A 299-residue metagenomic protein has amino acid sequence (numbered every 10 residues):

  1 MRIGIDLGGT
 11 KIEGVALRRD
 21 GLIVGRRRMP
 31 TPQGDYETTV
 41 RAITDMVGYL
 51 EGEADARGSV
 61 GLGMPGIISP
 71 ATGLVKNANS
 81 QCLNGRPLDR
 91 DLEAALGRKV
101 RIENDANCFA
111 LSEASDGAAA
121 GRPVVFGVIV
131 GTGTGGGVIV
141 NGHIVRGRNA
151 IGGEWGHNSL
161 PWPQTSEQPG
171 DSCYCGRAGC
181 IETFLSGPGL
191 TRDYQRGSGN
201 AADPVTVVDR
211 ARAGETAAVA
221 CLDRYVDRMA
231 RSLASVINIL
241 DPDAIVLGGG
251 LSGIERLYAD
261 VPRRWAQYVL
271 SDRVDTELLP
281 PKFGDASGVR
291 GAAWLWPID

Functional and structural regions predicted by a protein language model:
M1-S59, I68-T72, R90-V100, S112-R122 (+1 more regions): ATP-binding/phosphotransfer module of carbohydrate and carboxylate kinases, centering on a glycine-rich
R19, M64, V140-N141: A cytosolic small-molecule/anion-sensing beta-strand core signal
L22-I23, V75, I144-V145: Hydrophobic "anchor" residues
M29-P30, C82, I151: A generic structural motif
G73-N84: A charged helix-plus-loop insertion that forms the helical arch/lid used to bind and gate nucleic-acid substrates
I102-A106: Short loop/edge segments at beta-strand edges and connector loops that shape dinucleotide/nucleotide cofactor-binding
R122-F184: Glycine-rich phosphate-binding loop of actin/hexokinase-like ATP-binding domains
